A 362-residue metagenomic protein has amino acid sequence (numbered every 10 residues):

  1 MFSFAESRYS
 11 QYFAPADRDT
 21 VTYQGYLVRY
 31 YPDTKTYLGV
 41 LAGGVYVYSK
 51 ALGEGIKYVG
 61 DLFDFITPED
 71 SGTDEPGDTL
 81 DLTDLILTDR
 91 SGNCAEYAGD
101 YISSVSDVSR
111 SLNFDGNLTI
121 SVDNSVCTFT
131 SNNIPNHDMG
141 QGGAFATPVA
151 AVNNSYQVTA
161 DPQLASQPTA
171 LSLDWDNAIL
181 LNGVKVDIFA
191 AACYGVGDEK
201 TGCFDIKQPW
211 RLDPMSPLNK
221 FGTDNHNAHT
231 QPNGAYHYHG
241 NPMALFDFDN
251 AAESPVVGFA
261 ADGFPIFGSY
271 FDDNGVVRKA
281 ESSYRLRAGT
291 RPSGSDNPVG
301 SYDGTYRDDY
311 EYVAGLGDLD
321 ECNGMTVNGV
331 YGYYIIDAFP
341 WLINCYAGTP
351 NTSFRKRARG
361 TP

Functional and structural regions predicted by a protein language model:
Y9, F13, V184-H226, L286-E321: Short, flexible domain-boundary/linker segments around small modular repeats
F13-P15, Q163-D176, L245-V257: Short acidic, Pro/Gly- and aromatic-enriched capping/linker segments at domain boundaries
V21, V28-Y31, Y37-V40, V45-Y48 (+1 more regions): Short linear proline/tyrosine/threonine-rich motifs used for host-factor recruitment and membrane trafficking/assembly
V59-T79: Ser/Thr/Gly/Pro-rich low-complexity, disordered linker/stalk segments of secreted and cell-surface proteins
G72-P217: Solvent-exposed N-terminal domain segments of exported/luminal and surface proteins
N153-S155, D174-D176, T223, N233-H237 (+5 more regions): Extracellular structured ligand-interaction cores
L181-K185, P232-F246, V327-P340: Extracellular/lumenal glycan-associated surfaces
D262-F264, G268-S353, A358: Extended, compositionally biased non-globular segments
